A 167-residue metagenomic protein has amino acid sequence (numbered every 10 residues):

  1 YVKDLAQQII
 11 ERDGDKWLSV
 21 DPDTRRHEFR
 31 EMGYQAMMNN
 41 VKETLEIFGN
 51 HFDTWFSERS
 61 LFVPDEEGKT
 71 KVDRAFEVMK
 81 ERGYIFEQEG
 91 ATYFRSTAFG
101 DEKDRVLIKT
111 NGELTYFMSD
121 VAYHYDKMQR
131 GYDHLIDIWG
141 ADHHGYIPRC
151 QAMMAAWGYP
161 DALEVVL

Functional and structural regions predicted by a protein language model:
Y1-L167: NTP-dependent nucleotidyl-transfer catalytic core
